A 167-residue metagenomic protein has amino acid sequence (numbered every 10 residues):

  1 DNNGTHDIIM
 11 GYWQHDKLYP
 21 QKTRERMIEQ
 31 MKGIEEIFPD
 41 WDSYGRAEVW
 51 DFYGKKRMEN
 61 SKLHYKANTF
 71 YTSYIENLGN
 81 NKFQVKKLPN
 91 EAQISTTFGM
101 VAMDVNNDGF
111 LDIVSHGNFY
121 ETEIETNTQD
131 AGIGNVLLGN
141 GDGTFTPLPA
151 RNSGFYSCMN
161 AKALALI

Functional and structural regions predicted by a protein language model:
D1-I167: Beta-propeller-forming repeat regions
